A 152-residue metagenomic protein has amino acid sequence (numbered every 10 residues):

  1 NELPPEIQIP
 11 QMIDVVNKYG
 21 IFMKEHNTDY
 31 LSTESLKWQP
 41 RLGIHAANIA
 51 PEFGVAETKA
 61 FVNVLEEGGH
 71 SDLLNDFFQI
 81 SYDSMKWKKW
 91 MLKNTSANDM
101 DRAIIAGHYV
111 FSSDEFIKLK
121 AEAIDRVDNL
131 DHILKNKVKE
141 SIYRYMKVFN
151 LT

Functional and structural regions predicted by a protein language model:
N1-I13, G20: Helix-rich catalytic cores of soluble enzyme domains
I13, N17-T152: Flexible, acidic glycine-rich loops studded with aromatic residues
